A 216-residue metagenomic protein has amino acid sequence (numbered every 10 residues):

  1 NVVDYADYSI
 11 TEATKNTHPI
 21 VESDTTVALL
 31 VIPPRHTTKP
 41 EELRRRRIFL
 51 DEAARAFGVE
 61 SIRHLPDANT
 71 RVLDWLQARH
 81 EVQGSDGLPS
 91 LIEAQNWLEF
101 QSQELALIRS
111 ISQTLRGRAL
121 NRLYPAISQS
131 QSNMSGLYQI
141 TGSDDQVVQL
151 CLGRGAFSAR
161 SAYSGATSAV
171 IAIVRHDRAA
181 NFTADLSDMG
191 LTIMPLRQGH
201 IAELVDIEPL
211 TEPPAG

Functional and structural regions predicted by a protein language model:
N1: Catalytic cores of carbohydrate-active enzymes
D4-A159, A172-G216: C-terminal nucleotide
A162-S168: Short Gly/Ser/Thr- and Asp/Glu-enriched loop/turn motifs at secondary-structure junctions
